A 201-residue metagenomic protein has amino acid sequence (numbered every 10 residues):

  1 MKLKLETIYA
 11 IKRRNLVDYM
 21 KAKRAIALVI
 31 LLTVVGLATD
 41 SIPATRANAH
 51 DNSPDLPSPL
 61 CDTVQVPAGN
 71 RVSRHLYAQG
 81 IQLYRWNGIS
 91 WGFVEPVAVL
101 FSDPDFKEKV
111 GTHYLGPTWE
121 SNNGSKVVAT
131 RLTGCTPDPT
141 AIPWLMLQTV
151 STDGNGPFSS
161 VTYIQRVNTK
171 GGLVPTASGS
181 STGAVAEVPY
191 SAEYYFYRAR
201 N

Functional and structural regions predicted by a protein language model:
M1-A22: N-terminal secretory signal peptides that target proteins for export/translocation
K4-I8, I30, I42: Low-complexity intrinsically disordered segments
A22-V34: Sec-dependent N-terminal signal peptides
V35-A44: C-terminal segment of classical bacterial N-terminal signal peptides
N48-Q82, I89-N201: Primary mode marks residue(s) on the alpha4-beta5-alpha5 output face of response regulator receiver
